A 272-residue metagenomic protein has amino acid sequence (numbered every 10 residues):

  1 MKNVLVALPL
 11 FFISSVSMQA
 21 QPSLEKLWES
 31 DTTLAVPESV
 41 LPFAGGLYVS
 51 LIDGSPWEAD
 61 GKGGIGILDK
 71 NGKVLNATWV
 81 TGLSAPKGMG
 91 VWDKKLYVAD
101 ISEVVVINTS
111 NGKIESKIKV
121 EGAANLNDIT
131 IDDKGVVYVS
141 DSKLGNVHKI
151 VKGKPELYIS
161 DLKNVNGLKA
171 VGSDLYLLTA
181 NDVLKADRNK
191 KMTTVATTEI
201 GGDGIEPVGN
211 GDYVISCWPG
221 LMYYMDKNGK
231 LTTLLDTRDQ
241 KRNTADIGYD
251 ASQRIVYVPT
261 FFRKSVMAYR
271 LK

Functional and structural regions predicted by a protein language model:
M1-E25: Bacterial Sec-dependent N-terminal signal peptides
L24-E25, V104, T109-K134, S140: Asp-box/WD-like beta-propeller blade repeats and closely related beta-sheet repeat scaffolds
E25-D31, K73-V80, K113-K119, K154-S160 (+2 more regions): A short beta-strand motif characteristic of beta-propeller blades
T33-G45, D60-G61, T81-K95, E121-V137 (+5 more regions): Beta-rich, blade/repeat-based domains predominating in secreted/periplasmic proteins but also intracellular
V49-K73: Beta-propeller domains
D53-W57, E103, L144-N146, D182-L184 (+1 more regions): Short glycine/acidic-enriched loop and turn motifs that connect beta-strands
L68-G72, N108-K113, I150-K154, A186-K191 (+2 more regions): Short loop/turn segments that connect beta-strands within beta-propeller blades
D246-K272: Blade-level signature of beta-propeller repeat domains, shared across WD40, Kelch, NHL, RCC1 and BNR/Asp-box propellers
